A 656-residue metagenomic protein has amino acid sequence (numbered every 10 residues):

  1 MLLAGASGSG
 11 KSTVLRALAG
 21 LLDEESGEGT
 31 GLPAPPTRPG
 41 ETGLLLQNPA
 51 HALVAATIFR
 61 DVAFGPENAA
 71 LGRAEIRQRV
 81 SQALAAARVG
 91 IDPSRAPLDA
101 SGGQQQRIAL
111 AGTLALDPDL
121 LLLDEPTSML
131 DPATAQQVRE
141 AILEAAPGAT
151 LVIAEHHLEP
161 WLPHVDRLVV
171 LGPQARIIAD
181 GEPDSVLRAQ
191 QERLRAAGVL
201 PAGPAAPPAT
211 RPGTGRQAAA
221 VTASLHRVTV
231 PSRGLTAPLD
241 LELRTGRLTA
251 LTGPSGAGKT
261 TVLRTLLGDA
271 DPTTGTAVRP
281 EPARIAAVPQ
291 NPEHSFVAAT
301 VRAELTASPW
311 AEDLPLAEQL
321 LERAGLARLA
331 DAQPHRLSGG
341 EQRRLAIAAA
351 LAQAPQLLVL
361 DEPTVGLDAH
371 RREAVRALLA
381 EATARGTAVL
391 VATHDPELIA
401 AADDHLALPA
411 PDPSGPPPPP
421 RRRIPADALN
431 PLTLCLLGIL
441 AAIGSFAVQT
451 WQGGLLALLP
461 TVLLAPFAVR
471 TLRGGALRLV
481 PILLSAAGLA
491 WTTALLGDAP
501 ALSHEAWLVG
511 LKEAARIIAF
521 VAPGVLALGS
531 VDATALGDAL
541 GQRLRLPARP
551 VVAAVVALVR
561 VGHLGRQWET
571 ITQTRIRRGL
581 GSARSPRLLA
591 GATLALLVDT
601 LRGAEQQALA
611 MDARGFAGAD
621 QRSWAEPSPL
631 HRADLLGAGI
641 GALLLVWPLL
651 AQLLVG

Functional and structural regions predicted by a protein language model:
E75-D92, A223, L314-L329: Conserved ABC ATPase "signature" region
A96-A100, Q104, Q333-L337, E341: Conserved ABC ATPase signature
L110-A111, V138, I347: Hydrophobic anchor residue at the start of the ABC signature
T113-L114, A145, A350-L351: ABC ATPase C-loop
A115-D119, A352-Q356: A short, proline-enriched helix->beta-strand linker immediately N-terminal to the Walker B motif in ABC-type P-loop
L121-E125, L358-E362: Catalytic Walker B motif of ABC-type/P-loop ATPase nucleotide-binding domains
Q174-V199, E397-A400, A407-R421: Conserved beta-strand-loop-alpha-helix hinge in the C-terminal portion of ABC ATPase nucleotide-binding domains
P419-G453, A457-V462, R566, T570-G656: Transmembrane alpha-helix interface motif
